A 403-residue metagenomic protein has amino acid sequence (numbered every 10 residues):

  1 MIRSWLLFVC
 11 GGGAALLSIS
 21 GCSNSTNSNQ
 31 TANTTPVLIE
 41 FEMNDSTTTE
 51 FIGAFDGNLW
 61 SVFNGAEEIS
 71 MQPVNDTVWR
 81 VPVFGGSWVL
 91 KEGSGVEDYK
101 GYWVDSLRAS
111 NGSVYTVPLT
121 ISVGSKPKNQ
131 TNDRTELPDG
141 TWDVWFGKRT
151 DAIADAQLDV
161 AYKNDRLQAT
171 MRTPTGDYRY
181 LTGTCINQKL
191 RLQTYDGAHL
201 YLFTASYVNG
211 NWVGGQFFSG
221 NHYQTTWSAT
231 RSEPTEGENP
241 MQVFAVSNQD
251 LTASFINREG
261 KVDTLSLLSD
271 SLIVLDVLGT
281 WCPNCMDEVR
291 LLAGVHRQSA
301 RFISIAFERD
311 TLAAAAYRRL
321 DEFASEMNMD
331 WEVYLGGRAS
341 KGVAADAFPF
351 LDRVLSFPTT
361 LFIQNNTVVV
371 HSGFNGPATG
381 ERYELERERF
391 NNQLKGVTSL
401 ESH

Functional and structural regions predicted by a protein language model:
S18-G21: C-terminal motif of bacterial Sec signal peptides marking the signal peptidase cleavage site
S23-S25: Bacterial signal peptide processing site
T34-S94, K128, E136-S206: Central antiparallel beta-sheet cores of small beta-barrel/beta-sandwich binding domains
S46, D76-T77, S106, S113 (+3 more regions): Coil residues (strongly favoring Ser/Thr
T230-L265: N-terminal "domain-start" segment that seeds a small globular fold
K261-D287, L292, S304: Short active-site neighborhood of thiol/selenol oxidoreductases, capturing the structured segment around
D287-N328, A339-A347: Structural microenvironment flanking redox-active thiols in thiol-disulfide oxidoreductases
M327-M329, L335-Q393: Thiol/disulfide oxidoreductase modules built on the thioredoxin-like
